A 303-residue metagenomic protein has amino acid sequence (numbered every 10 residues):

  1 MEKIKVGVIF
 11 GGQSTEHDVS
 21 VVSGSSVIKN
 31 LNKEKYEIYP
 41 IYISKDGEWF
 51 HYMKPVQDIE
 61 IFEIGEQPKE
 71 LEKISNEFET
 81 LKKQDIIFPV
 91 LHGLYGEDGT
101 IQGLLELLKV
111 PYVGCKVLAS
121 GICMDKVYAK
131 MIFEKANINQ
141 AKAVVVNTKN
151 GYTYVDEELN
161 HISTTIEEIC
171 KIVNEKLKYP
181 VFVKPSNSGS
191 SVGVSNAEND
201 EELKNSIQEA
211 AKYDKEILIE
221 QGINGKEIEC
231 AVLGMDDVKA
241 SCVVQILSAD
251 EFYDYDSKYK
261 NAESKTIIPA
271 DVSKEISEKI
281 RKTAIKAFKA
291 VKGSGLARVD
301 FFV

Functional and structural regions predicted by a protein language model:
M1-L118, I122-Y128, N147-E168: ATP-binding N-terminal substructure of ATP-dependent carboxylate-amine bond-forming enzymes
E2-I9, S14, V22, L81 (+1 more regions): Active-site nucleotide/adenylate-binding loops and adjacent lid/helix of ATP-dependent enzymes
S20, S195, N205-E209, L218-E220 (+2 more regions): Beta-strand scaffold of nucleotide-dependent catalytic cores
S44-G47, G234-D237, V303: Short acidic-glycine loop/turn motifs at beta-strand connectors
Q57-E70, V173, V238-E263: Mobile, glycine-enriched helix-loop/loop "lid" segments at the mouths of ligand-binding/catalytic clefts that gate
F88, N224, V291-G295: Bilobed periplasmic-binding protein-like "clamshell/Venus-flytrap" ligand-binding domains
E209-E216, Y259-V303: A long amphipathic alpha-helix within ATP-dependent nucleotide-binding catalytic cores
